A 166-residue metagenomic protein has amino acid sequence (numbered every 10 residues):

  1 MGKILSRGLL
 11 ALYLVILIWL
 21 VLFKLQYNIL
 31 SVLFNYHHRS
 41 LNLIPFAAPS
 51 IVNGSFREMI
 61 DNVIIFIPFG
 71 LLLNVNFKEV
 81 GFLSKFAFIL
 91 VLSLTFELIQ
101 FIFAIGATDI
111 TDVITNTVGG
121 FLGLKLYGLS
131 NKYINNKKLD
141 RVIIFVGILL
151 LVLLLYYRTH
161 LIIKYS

Functional and structural regions predicted by a protein language model:
M1-A104, I110, K125-S166: Bulky hydrophobic segments
